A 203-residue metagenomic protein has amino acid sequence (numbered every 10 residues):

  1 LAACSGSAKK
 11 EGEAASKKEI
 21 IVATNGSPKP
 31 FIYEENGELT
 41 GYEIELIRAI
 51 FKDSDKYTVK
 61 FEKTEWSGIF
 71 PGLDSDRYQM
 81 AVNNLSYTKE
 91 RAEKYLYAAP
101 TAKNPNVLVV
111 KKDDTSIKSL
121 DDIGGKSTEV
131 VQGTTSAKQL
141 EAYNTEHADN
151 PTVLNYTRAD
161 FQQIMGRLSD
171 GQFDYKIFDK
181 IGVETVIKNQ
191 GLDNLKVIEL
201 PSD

Functional and structural regions predicted by a protein language model:
L1-A3: C-terminal motif of bacterial Sec signal peptides marking the signal peptidase cleavage site
S5-A8: Bacterial signal peptide processing site
G12-N84: Extracytoplasmic small-molecule ligand-binding "clamshell" domains of the periplasmic binding protein/Venus flytrap
N25-G26, A102-K111, K180, K188-D203: Periplasmic-binding protein-like
G26-K29, L39-D53, V107-Q162, K180-E184: Bilobed "Venus flytrap"/periplasmic-binding protein-like clamshell domains and structurally analogous long
R48, K60-D122: Acidic, polar ligand-binding/catalytic clefts
D55-T58, D74-N83, K126-S127, L168-F178 (+1 more regions): Alpha-to-beta junction loops
V59-P71, T115, L154-D170: Short helix-initiation/N-cap motifs at beta->coil->alpha
